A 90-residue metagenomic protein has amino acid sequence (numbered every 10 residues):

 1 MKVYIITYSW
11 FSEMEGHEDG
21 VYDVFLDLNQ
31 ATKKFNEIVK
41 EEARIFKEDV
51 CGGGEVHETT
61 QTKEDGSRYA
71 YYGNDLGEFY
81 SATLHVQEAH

Functional and structural regions predicted by a protein language model:
M1, M14-E15, V24-F25, T59-T62 (+1 more regions): Alpha-helical interaction segments
M1-V21, S81: Short aromatic-glycine-(Arg/Gly/Cys) micro-motifs in beta-strand/loop hairpins
V3-I6, A31, F35, A82-V86: Hydrophobic beta-strand residues in large extracellular and virion-surface proteins
T7-M14, D27-L28, D75-L76, A89: Short, flexible beta-strand-to-coil junctions
W10-F11, G20, K33, I45 (+2 more regions): Intrinsic structural disorder/low-complexity segments
E18-A43: Short, flexible N-terminal segments of the mature chain
K40-H90: Short, mixed-charge low-complexity intrinsically disordered segments
